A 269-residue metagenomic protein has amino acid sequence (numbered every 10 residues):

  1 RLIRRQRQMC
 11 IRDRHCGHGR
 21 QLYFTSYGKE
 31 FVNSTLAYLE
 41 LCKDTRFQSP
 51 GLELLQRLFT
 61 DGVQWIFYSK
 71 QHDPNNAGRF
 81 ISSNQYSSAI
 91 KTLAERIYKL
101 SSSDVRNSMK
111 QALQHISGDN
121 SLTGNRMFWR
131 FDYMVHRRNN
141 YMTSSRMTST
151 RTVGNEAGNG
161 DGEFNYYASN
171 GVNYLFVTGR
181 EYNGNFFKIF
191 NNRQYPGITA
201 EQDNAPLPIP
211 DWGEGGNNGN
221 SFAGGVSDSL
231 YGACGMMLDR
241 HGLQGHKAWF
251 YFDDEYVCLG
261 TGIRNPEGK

Functional and structural regions predicted by a protein language model:
R1-R7, I11: Single conserved hydrophobic/aromatic residue that forms the stacking wall/gate of nucleotide- or nucleobase-binding
I3, H15-C16, Y27, L41 (+1 more regions): Broad hydrophobic/π-residue packing in well-ordered secondary structure
Q8, F24-S26: Aromatic-rich surface patch/π-platform used for binding flat ligands and interfaces
R12-L22: Acidic/His metal-coordination segments adjacent to aromatic residues that form catalytic metal sites in metalloenzymes
S26-N33: Aromatic- and histidine-enriched alpha-helix N-cap/loop-to-helix transition segments that scaffold the rims
F31, Y38-K269: Extended polysaccharide-engagement surfaces of secreted carbohydrate-active enzymes
